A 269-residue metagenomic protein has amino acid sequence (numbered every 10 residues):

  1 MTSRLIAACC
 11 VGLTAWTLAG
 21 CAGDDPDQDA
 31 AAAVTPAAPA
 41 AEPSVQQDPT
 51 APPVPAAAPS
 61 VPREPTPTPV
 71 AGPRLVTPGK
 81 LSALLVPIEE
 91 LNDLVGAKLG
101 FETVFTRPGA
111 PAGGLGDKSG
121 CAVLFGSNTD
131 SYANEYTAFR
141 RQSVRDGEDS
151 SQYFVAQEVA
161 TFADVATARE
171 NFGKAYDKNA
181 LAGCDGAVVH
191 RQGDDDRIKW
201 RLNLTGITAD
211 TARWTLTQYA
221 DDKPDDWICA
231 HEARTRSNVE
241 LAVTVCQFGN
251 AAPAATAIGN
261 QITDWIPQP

Functional and structural regions predicted by a protein language model:
M1-A19: Sec-dependent bacterial lipoprotein signal peptides
A19-S82: N-terminal low-complexity, Pro/Thr-rich disordered segments that flank secretion/membrane-targeting signals
G100-E102, T106, N179-W227, P269: Short Gly/Thr-rich strand-loop-strand
F101-F154: Short, compositionally biased low-complexity segments enriched in polar/charged residues
Q142-D195: Extracellular-facing segments of soluble proteins and assemblies that are Gly/Ser/Thr-biased and enriched in aromatics
F154-A156, P224-H231: Short, surface-exposed coil-to-beta transition loops
V155-E158, R234-Q247: Short, well-ordered beta-strand elements
T244-P269: Surface-exposed amphipathic alpha-helical segments
